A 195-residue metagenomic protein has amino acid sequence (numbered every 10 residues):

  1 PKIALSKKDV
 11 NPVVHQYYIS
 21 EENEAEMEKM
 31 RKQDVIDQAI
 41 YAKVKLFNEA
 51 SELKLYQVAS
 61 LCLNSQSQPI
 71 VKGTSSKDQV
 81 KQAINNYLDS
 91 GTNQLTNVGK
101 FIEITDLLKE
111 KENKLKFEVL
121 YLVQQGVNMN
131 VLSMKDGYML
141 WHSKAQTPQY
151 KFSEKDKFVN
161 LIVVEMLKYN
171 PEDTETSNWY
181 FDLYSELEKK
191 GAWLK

Functional and structural regions predicted by a protein language model:
P1-K195: Conserved phosphate-chemistry cores used by DNA topoisomerases
